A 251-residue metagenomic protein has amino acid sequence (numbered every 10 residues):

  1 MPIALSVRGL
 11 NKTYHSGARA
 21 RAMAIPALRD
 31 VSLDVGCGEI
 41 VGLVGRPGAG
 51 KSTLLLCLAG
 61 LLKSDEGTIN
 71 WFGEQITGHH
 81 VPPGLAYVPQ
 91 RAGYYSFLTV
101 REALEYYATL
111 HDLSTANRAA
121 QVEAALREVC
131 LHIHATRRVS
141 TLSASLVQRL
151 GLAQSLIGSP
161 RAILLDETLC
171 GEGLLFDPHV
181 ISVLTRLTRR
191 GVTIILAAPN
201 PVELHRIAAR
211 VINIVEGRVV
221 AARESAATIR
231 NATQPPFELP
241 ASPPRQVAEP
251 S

Functional and structural regions predicted by a protein language model:
V44-R46: The feature captures the beta-strand-to-loop junction immediately N-terminal to the Walker
A59: Helix-to-loop junction immediately C-terminal to a conserved catalytic motif
G67-P83: Conserved ABC transporter NBD signature motif
R91, L98-L110: Q-loop/switch helix immediately C-terminal to the Walker
E105, T109, N117-H134: Conserved ABC ATPase "signature" region
A197-P199: H-loop/switch region of ABC-family ATPase nucleotide-binding domains
